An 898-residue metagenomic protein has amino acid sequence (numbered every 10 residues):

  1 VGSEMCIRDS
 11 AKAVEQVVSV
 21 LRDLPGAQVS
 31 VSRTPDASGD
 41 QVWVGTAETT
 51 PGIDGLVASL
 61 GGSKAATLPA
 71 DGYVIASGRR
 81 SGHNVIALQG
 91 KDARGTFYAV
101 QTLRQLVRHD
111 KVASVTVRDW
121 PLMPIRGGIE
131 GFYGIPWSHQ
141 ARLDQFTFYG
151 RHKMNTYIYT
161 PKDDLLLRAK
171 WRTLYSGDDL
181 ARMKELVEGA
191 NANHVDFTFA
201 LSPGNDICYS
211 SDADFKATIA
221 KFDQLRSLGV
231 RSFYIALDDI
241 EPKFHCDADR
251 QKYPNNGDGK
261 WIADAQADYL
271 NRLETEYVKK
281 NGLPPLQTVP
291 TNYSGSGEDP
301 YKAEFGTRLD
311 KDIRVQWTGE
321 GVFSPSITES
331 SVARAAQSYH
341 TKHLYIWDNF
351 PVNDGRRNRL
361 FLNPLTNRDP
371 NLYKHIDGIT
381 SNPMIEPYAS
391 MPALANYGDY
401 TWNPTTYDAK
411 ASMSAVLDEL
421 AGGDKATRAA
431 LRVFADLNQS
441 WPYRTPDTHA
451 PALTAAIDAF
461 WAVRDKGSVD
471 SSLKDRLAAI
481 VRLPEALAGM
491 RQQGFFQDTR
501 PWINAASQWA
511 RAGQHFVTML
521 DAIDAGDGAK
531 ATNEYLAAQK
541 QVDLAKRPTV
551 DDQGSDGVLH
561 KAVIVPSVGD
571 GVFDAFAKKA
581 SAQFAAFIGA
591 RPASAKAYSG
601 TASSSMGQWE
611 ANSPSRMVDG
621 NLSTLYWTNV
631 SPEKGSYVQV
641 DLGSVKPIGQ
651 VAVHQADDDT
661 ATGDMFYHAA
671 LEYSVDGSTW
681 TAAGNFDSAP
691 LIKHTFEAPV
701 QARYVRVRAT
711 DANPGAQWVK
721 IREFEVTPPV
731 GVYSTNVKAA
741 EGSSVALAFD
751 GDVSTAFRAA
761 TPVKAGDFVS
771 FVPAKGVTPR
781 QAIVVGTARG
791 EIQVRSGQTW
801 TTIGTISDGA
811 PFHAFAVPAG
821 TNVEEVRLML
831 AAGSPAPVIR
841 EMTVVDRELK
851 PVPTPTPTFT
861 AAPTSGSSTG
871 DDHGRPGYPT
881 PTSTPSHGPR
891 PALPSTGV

Functional and structural regions predicted by a protein language model:
V1-E4, R8-L122: Contiguous, structured surface segment used for ligand recognition
G2-I7, Q316, I564-I588: Short, small-residue-biased leader/transition segments that mark boundaries at the very start of proteins
G131-F132, A169, T173, S227-R231 (+1 more regions): Catalytic-core regions of glycoside hydrolase
W137-G282: Substrate-binding cleft of carbohydrate-active enzyme catalytic domains
M413-S567: C-terminal non-catalytic alpha-helical accessory regions
A586-K646, H654-M665, G677, N685-S688 (+6 more regions): Disordered, acidic Ser/Thr/Pro-rich linker "stalks" and the adjacent N-terminal cap of the next globular domain
S674, Q793-R795: Conserved Ser/Thr-centered positions that define the repeating blades of beta-propeller domains
R708-G715, L828-P835: Short beta-strand-plus-loop segments that form exposed binding edges in beta-rich domains
